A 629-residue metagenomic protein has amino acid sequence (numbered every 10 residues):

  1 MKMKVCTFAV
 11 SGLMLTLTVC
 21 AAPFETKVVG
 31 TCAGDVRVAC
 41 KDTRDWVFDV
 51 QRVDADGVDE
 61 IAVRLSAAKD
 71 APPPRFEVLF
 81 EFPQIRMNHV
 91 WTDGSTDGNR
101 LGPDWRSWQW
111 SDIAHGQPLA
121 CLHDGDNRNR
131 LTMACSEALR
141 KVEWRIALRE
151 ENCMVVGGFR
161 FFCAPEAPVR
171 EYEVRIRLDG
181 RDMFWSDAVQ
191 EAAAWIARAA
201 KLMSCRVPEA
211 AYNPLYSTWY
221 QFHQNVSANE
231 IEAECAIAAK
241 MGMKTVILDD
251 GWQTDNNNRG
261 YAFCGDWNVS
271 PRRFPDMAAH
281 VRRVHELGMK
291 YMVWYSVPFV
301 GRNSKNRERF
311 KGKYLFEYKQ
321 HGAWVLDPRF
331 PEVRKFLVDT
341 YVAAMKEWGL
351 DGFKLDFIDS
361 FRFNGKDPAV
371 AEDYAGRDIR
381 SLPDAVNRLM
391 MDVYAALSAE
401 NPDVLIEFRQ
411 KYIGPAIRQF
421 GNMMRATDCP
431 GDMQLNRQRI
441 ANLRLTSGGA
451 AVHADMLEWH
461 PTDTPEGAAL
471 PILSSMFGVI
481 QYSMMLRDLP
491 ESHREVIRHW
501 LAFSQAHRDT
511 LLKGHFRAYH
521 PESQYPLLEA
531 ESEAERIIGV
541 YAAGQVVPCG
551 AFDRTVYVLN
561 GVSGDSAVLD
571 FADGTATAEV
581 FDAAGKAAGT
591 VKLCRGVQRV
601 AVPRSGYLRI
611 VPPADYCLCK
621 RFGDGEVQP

Functional and structural regions predicted by a protein language model:
M1-C6: Positively charged n-region of N-terminal signal peptides that target proteins for export
F8-T18: Bacterial N-terminal signal peptides
A22-I196, L202, D565-F571, A578-G585 (+4 more regions): N-terminal accessory beta-strand-rich subdomains and adjacent acidic, glycine-rich linkers that precede catalytic cores
E166-E173, L389-D615: Active-site-proximal substrate-binding groove within the catalytic cores of carbohydrate-active enzymes
I196-I237, M241-T245, Q253-T254: An acidic-aromatic substrate-binding cleft motif
T218-N229, G322-F336, E458-T464: Active-site mouth loops of central-metabolism enzymes
N225-K240, V333-K346, A468: Short, acidic/polar
D249-A454: Aromatic- and carboxylate-enriched substrate-binding clefts and catalytic-loop regions of carbohydrate-active enzymes
